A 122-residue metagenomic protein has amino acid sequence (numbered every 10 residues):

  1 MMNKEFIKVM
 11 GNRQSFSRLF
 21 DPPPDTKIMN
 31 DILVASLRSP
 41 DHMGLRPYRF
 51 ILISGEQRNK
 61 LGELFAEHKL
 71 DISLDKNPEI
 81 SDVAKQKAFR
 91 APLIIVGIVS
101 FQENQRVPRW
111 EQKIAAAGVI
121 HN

Functional and structural regions predicted by a protein language model:
M1-N122: Acidic, surface-exposed loops and disordered segments
